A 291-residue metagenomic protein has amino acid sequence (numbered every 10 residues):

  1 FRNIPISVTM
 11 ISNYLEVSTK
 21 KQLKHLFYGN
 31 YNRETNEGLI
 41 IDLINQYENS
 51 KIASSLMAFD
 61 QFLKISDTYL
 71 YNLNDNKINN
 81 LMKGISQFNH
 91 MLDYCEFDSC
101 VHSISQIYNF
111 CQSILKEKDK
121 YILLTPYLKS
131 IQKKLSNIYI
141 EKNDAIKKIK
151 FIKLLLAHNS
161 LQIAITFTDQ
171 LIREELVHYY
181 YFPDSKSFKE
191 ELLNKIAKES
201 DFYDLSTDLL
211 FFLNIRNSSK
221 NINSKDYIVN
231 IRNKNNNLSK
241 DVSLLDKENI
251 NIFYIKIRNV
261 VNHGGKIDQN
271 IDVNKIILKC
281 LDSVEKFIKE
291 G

Functional and structural regions predicted by a protein language model:
N3-G291: Long, low-complexity, Lys/Arg-enriched
